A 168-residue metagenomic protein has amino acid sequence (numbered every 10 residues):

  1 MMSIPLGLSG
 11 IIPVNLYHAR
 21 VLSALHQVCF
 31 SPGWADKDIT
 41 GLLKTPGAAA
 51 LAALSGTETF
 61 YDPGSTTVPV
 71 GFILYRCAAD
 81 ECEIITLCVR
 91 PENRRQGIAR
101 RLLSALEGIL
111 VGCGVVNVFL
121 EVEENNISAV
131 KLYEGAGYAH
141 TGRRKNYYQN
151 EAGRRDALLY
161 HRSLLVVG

Functional and structural regions predicted by a protein language model:
M2-R94, R100-C113, S163-G168: Acetyl-CoA-dependent GNAT
V89, E123-E124: Short amphipathic helical patch at the helix-1/turn junction of helix-turn-helix
R94, L132, R154-L158: ABC family nucleotide-binding domain
A99, L103, N125-A129, N146-E151: Short glycine/proline-centered loop/turn elements that form peptide/ligand docking sites
C113, G135-A136: Structural motif
F119-E121, A139-L159: Conserved catalytic-core motifs of GNAT/GCN5-like acyltransferases
